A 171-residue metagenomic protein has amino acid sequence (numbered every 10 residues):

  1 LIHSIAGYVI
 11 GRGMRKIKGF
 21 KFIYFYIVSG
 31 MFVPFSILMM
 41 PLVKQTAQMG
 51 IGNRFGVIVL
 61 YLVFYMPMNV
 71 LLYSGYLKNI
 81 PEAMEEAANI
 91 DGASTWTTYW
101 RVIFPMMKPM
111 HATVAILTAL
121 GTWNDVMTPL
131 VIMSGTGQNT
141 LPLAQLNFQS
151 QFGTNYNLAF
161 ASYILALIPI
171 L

Functional and structural regions predicted by a protein language model:
L1-L171: A structural signal for multi-pass alpha-helical bundles of membrane permease subunits that mediate small-molecule
